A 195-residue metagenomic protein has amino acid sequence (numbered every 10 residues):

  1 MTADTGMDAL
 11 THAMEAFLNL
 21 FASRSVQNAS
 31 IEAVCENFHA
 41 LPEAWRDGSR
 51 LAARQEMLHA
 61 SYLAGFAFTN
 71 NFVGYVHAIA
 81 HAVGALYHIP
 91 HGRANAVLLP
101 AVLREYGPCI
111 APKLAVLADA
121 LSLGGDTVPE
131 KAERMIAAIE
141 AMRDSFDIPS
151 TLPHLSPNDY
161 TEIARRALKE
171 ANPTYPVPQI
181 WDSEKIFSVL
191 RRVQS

Functional and structural regions predicted by a protein language model:
M1-N71, P178: Carboxylate- and glycine-rich phosphate/diphosphate-binding segment that chelates Mg2+/Mn2+
A9, A13, E36, A40 (+7 more regions): A general alpha-helix detector
A13-L20, A44, A64, L86 (+4 more regions): Alpha-helix C-capping/helix-to-loop hinge sites
N28-E32, E36, E56-H59, A78-H81 (+6 more regions): Amphipathic alpha-helical interaction segments
N71-R134, E140: C-terminal catalytic subdomain
L114, A118, G124-S195: C-terminal charged capping/lid subdomain of soluble metabolic enzymes
